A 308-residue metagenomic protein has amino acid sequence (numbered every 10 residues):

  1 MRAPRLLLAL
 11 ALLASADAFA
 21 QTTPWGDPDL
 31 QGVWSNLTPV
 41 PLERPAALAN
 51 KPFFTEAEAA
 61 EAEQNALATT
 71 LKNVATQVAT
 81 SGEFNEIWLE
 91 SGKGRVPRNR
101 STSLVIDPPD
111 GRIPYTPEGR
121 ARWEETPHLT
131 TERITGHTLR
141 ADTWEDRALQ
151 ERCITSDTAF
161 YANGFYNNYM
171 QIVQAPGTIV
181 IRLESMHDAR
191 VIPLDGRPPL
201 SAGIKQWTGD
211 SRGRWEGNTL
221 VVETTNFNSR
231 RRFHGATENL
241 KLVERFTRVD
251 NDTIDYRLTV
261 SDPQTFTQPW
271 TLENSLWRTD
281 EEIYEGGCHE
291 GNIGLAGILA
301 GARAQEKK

Functional and structural regions predicted by a protein language model:
M1-L8: Bacterial N-terminal signal peptides that target proteins for export
L10-L13: Short, linear, compositionally biased motifs with a strong N-terminal bias
S15-D17: N-terminal signal peptide c-region/cleavage motif recognized by signal peptidases
F19-K308: PEST-like low-complexity, intrinsically disordered acidic/proline/serine-rich tracts that flank trafficking/processing
